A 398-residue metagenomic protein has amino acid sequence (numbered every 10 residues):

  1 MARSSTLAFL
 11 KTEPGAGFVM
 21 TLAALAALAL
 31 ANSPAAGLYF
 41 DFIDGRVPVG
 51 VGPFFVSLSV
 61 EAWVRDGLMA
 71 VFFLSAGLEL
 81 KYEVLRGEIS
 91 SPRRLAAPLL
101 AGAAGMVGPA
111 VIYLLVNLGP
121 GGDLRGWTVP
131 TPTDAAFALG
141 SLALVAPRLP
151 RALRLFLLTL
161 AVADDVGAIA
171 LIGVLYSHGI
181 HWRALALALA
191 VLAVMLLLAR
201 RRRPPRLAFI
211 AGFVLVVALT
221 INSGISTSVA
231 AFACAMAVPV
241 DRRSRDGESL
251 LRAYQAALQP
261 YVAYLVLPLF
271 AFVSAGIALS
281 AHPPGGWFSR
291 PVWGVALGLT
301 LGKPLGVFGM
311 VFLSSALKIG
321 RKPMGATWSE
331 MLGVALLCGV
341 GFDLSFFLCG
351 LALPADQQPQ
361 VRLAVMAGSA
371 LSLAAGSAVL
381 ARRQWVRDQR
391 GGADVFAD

Functional and structural regions predicted by a protein language model:
A2-T12, A29-N32, G45, L171 (+5 more regions): Predominantly late transmembrane helices and immediately cytosolic-facing juxtamembrane segments
L30-F42, F55-E61, S75-P92, V107-T128: Transmembrane alpha-helix boundary signature
P53, S57-R86, M236-P239, Y261-H282 (+3 more regions): Hydrophobic transmembrane alpha-helices of secondary-active transporters and Na+-translocating membrane complexes
E61-F73, G122-A136, T159, S177-A190 (+2 more regions): Structural signature of hydrophobic alpha-helical transmembrane segments
A62, Y82-A97, G122-L124, P150-A152 (+7 more regions): Interfacial helix-loop-helix linkers and transmembrane-helix boundary segments in multi-pass membrane proteins
E83-V111, H181-A193, L279-L305, W328-A335 (+1 more regions): Entry/N-cap segments of selected transmembrane alpha helices and their immediately preceding amphipathic helices
P98-L139, G294-A352, A370-R382: Transmembrane alpha-helices that form the ion-translocation and gating core of multi-pass ion transport proteins
F213-V214, G285-V292, A352-A374: Structural signal for the N-terminal portions of transmembrane helices and their immediately preceding loop/interface
